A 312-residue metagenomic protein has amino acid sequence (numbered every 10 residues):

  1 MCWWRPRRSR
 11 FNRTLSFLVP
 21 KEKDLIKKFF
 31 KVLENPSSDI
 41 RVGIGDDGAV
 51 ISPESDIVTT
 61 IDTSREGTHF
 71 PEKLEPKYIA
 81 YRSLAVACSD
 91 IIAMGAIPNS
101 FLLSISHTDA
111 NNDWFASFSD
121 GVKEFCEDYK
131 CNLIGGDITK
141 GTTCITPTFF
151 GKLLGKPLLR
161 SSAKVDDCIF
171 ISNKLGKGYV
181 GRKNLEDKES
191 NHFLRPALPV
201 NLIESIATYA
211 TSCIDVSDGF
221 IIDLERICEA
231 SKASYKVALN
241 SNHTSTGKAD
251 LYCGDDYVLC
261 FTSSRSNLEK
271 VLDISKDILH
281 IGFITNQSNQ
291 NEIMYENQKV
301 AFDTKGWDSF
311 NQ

Functional and structural regions predicted by a protein language model:
W3-W4: Tryptophan (W) side chains
R10-Q312: Helix-biased detector of long, well-ordered alpha-helical tracts
